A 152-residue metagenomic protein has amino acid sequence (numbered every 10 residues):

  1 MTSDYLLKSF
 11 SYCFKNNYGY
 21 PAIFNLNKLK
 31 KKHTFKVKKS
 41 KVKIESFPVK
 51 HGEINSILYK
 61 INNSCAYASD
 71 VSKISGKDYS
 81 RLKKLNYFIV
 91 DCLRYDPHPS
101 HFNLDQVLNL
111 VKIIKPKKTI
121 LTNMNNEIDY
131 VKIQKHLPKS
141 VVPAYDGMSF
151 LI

Functional and structural regions predicted by a protein language model:
M1-Y67, Q134-I152: Binuclear metal-dependent hydrolase catalytic cores
F10-Y12, E45, H51, K73 (+3 more regions): Residue-level detector of functional hotspots within protein domains
P48, L93-R94: Short glycine-/small-residue-rich Rossmann-like dinucleotide-binding loops
E53-I57, I61-D91: Active-site-proximal loop/helix segments of hydrolase catalytic cores
S75-Y87, R94-I152: Binuclear metal-ion centers of metallo-dependent hydrolases, dominated by the metallo-beta-lactamase
